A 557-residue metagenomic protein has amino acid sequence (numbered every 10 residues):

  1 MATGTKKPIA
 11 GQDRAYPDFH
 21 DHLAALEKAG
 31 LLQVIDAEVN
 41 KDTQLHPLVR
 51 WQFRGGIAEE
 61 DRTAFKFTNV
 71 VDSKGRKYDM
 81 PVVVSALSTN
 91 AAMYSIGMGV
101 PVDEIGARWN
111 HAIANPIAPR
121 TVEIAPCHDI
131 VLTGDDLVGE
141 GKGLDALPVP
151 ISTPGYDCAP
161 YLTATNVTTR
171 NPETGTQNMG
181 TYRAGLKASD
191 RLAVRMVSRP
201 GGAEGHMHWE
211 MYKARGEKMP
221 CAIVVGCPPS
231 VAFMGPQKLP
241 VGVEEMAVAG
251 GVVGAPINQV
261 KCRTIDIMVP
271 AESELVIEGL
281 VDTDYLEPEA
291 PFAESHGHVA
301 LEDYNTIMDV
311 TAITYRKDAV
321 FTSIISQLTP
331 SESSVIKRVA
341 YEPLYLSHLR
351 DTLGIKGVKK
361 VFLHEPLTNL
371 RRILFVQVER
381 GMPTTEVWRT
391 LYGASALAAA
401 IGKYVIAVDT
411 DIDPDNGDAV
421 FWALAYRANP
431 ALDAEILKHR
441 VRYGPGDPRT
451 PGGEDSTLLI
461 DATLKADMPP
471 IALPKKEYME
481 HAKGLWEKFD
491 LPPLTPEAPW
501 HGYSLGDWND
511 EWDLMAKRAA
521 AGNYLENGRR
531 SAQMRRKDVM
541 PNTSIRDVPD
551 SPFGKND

Functional and structural regions predicted by a protein language model:
A2-D557: Extended, highly charged
